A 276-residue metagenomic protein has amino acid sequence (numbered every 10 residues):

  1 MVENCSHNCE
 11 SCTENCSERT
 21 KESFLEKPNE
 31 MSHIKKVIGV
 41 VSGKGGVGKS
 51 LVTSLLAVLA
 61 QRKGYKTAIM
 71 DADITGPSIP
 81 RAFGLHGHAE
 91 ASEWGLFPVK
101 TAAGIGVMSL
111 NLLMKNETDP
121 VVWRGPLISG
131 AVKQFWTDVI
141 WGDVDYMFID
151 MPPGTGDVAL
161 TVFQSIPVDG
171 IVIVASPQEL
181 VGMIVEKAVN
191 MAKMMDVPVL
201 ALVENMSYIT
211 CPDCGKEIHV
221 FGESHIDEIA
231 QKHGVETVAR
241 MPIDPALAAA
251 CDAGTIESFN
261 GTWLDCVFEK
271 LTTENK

Functional and structural regions predicted by a protein language model:
M1-E22, V189-K276: C-terminal lobe/tail of nucleotide-utilizing enzymes
N29-K35: Phosphate-binding P-loop
I34, G45, D71, I79 (+7 more regions): Residue-level signature of catalytic and energy-coupling elements of molecular machines, predominantly ATP/GTP-dependent
K36-I74, V189, M195: Walker A/P-loop phosphate-binding motif and the immediately C-terminal alpha-helix
K66-T67, A72-T118, V122, S129: Phosphate-binding loop that captures ATP/GTP phosphates
M108, V132, M151, Q164 (+2 more regions): Glycine-rich phosphate-binding loops of nucleotide-dependent enzymes
M114-V162: Phosphate-binding/switch loop-helix module in NTP-utilizing enzymes
G142-I149, T155, P167-A188: Conserved Switch II/interswitch segment of TRAFAC-class P-loop GTPases
